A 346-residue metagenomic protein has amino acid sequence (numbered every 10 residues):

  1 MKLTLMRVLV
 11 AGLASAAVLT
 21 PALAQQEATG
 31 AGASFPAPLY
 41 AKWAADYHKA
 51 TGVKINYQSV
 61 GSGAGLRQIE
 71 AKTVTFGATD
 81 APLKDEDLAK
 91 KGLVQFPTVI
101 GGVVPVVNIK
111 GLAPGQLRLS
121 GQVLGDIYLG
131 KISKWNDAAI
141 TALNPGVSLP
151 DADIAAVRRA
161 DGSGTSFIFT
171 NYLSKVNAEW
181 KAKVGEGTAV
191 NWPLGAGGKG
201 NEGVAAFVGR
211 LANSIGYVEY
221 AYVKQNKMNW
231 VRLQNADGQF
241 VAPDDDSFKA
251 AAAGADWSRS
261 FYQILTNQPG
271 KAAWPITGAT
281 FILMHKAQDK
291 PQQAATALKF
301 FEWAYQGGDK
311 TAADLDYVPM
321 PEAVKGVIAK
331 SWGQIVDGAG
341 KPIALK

Functional and structural regions predicted by a protein language model:
M1-V10: Bacterial N-terminal signal peptides that target proteins for export
A11-G12, A22: Cleavable N-terminal signal peptides
V18-A24: Sec/Tat signal peptide C-region and signal peptidase I cleavage site
A24-K346: Flexible loop/hinge segments at secondary-structure junctions
